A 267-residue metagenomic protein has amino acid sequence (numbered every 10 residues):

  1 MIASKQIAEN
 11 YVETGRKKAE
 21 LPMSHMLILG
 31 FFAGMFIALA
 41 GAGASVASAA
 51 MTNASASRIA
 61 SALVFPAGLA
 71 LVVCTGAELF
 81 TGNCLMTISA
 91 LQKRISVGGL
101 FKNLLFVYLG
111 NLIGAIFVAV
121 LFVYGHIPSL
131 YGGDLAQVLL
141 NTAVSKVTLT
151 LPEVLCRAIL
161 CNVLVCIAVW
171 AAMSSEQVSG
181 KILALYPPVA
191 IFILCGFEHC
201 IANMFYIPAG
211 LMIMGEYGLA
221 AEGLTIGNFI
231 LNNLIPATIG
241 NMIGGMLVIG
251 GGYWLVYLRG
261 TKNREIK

Functional and structural regions predicted by a protein language model:
M1-K267: Alpha-helical transmembrane segments and their helix-helix packing motifs
